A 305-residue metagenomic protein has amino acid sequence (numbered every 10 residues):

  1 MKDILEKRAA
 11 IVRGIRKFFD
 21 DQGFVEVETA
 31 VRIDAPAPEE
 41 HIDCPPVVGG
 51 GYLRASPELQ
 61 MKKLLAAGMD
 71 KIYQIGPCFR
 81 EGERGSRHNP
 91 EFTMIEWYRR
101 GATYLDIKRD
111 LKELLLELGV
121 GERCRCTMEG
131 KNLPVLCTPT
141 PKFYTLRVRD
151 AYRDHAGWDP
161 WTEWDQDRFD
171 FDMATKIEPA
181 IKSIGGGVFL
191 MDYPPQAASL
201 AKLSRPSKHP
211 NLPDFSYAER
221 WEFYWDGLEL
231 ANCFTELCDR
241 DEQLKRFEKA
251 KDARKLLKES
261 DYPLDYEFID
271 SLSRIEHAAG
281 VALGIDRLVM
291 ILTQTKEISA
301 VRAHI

Functional and structural regions predicted by a protein language model:
I11, I15-F18: Amphipathic alpha-helical segments
G14, F24, A30-L64, K71-R100 (+1 more regions): A translation/RNA-centric and nucleic-acid-associated enzymatic feature enriched in Class II aminoacyl-tRNA synthetases
R100-I107: Catalytic palm subdomain of template-directed nucleic-acid polymerases, centered on the conserved carboxylate motif
K108-L118: Short amphipathic C-terminal alpha-helix that caps PH/PH-like domains
G119-K142: Intrinsic disorder/low-complexity segments
G130, P139-W158, E276: Short, conserved secondary-structure transition motifs
